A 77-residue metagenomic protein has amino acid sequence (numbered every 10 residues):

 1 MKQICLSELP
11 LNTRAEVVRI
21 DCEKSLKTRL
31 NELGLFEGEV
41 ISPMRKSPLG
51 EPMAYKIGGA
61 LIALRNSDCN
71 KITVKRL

Functional and structural regions predicted by a protein language model:
K2, L26-R29: Short alpha-helix capping/helix-loop boundary micro-motifs
E16, R29-E32, V40, A54 (+1 more regions): Residue-level recognition of specific faces of alpha-helices
R19-E23: A structural micro-motif recognizing beta-strand termini and the immediately following turn/loop segments
L49-L77: C-terminal structural segments of small proteins and small subunits
